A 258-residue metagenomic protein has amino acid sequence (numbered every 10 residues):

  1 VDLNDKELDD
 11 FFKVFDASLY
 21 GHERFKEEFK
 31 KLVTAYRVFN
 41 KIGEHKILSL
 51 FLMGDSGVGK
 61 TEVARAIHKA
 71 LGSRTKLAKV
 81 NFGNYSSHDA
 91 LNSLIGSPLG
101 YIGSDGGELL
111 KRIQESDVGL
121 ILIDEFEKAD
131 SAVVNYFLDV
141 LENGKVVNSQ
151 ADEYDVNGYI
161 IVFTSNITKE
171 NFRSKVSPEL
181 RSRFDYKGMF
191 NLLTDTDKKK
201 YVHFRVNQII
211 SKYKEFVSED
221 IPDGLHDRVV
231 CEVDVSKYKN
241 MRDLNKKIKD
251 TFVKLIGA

Functional and structural regions predicted by a protein language model:
D2-N4, S18-H22, R74-T75, E170-Y238 (+3 more regions): Conserved C-terminal "switch" segment of AAA+ ATPases
L8-L48, F252: Pre-Walker A (pre-P-loop) alpha-helix and adjacent loop at the N terminus of AAA/AAA+ ATPase modules, a conserved
H45-I47, S73, H88, Q114-D117 (+2 more regions): Short loop/turn elements that form and flank the Walker-type P-loop nucleotide-binding site in RecA-like NTPase cores
K46-V80: Walker A/P-loop
G54, D124-E125: The Walker A (P-loop) glycine that initiates the GxxxxGKT/S ATP-binding motif of P-loop NTPases
R65, L99-S104, E125-Y136, L141-K199 (+1 more regions): Canonical AAA+ ATPase core
A70-Y101: AAA+/P-loop NTPase substrate/partner-engagement loops
V80, I121-L122: Hydrophobic positions in the central parallel beta-sheet of the AAA+
